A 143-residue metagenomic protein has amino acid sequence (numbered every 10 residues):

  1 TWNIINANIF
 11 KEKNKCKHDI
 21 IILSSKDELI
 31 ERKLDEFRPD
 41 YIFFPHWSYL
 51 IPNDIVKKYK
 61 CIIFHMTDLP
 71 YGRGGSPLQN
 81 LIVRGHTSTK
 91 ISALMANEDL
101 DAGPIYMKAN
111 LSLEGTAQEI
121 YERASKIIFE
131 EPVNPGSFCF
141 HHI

Functional and structural regions predicted by a protein language model:
T1-K13: N-terminal beta1-alpha1 ligand-phosphate binding loop
T1-W2, S24-K26, P45-H46: Structural motif
N6-A7, I30-E31, L50-N53: Short, well-ordered alpha-helical microsegments
K11-K15, E98-D99: Short, conserved catalytic or adaptor-binding loops enriched in Gly and charged residues
K17-L29: A short beta-strand-loop structural module common to alpha/beta enzyme folds
D19, R38-I42: Short active-site oxyanion
I30-R38: Short amphipathic alpha-helix with an adjacent loop that forms part of the alpha/beta core around
Y41, P45-I143: Donor/substrate-binding cores of folate-linked one-carbon enzymes
